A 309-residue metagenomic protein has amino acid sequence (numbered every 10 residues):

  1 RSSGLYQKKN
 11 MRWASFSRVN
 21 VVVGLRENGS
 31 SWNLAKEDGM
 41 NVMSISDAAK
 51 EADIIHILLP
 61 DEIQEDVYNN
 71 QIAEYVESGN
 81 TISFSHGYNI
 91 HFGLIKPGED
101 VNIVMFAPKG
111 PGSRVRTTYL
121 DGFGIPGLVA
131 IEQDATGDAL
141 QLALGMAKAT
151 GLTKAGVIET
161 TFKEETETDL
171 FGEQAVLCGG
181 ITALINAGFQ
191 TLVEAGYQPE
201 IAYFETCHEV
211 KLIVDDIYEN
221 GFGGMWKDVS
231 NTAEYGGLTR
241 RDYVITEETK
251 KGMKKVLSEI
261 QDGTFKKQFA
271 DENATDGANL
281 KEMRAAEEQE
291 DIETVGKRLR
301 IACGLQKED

Functional and structural regions predicted by a protein language model:
S2, Y6, N10-D38: NAD(P)-binding Rossmann-fold cofactor-contacting core
R18-V19, V76-N80, E99-V101: A short helix->loop->beta-strand "cap" motif at the edges of active sites that frequently abuts
W32, A48, Q64, Q198-Y203: Small-residue helix-packing motif on alpha-helices
S46-L94: Rossmann-fold NAD(P) dinucleotide-binding segment
S83-Q174: Rossmann-fold dinucleotide-binding core
F162, T166-F222: Active-site segments that bind and position negatively charged phosphate/pyrophosphate groups
Y197-D309: NAD(P)-dependent Rossmann-like dehydrogenase/reductase catalytic/cofactor-binding core
